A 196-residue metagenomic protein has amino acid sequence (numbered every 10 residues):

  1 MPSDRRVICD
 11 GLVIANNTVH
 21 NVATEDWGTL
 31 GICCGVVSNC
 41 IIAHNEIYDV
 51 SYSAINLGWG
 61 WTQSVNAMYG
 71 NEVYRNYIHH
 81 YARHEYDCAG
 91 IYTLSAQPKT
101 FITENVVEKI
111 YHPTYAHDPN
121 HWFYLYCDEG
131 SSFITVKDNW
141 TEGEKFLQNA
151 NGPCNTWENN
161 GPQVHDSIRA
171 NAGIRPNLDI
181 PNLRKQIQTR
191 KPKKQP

Functional and structural regions predicted by a protein language model:
M1-V7, Q63-V65: Intrinsically disordered, low-complexity Ser/Thr- and acidic-rich flexible linkers and loops, especially at boundaries
P2-R5, H121-L125: Glycine-rich phosphate-binding "P-loop"
I8-A23, S38-S53, A67-A82, P98-P113 (+2 more regions): Right-handed parallel beta-helix
A23-L30, S51-L57, N66, A82-A89 (+3 more regions): Short glycine/acidic-rich loop motifs that flank beta-strands on beta-rich extracellular proteins
G60, A96, D128-G130: Active-site beta-loop-alpha junctions enriched in small/polar residues
T100, T135, G143-P196: Acidic, glycine- and Ser/Thr-rich low-complexity intrinsically disordered tracts in extracellular/secreted proteins
D118-P119, C127-F133: A structural signal for short secondary-structure junctions
